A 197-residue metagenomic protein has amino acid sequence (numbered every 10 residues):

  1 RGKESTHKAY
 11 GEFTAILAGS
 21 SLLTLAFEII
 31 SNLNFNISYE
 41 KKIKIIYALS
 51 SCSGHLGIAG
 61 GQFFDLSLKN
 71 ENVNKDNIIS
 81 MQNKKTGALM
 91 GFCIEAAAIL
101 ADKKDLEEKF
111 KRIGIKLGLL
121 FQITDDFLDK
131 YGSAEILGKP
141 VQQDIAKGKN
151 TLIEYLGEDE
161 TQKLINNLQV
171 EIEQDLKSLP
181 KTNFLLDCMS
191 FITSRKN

Functional and structural regions predicted by a protein language model:
R1-T193: Mg2+-dependent prenyl diphosphate-binding active-site environment of isoprenoid biosynthetic enzymes
